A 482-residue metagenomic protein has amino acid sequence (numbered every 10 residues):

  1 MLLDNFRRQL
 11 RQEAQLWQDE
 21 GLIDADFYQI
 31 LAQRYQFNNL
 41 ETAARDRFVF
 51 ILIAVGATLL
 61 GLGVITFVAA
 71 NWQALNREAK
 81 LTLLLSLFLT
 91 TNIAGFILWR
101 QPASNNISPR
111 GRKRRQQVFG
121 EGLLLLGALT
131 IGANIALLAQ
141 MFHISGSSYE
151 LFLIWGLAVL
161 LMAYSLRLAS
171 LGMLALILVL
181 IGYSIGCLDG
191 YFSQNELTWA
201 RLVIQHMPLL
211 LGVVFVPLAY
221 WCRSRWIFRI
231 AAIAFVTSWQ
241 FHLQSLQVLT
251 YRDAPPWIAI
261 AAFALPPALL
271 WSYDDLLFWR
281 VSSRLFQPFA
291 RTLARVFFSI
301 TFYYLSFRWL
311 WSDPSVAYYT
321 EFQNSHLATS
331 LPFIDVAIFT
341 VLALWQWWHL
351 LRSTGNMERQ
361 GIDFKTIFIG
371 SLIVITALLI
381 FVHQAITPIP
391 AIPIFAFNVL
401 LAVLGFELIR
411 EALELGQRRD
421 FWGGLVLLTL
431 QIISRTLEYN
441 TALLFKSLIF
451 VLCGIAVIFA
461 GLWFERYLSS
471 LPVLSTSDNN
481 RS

Functional and structural regions predicted by a protein language model:
M1-S482: Alpha-helical multi-pass membrane segments and their bilayer interfacial helix-loop junctions
